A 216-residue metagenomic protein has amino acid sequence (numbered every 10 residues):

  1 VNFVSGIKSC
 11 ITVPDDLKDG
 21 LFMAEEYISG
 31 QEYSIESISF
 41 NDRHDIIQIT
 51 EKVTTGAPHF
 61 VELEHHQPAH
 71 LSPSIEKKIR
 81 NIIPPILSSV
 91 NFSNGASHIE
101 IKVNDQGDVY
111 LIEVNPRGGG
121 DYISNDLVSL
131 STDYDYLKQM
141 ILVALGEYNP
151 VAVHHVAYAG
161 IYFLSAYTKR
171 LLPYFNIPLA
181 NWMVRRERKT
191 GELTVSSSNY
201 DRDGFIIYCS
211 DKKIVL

Functional and structural regions predicted by a protein language model:
V1-N2: Conserved anion/nucleotide-ligand pocket segment
D19: His/Asp/Glu-rich metal-coordinating catalytic cores of metallo-dependent phosphodiesterases/hydrolases acting on
E26-E32, E36-F92, A96, N115-A144: ATP-dependent carboxylate/phosphate-activation module, predominantly the ATP-grasp catalytic core and closely related
S39-R43, V103-G107, A166-Y167: Short acidic-glycine loop/turn motifs at beta-strand connectors
S93-D105: A short glycine-rich, hydrophobically flanked beta-strand micro-motif that places a catalytic Asp/Glu for divalent metal
Q139-L216: Peripheral (often C-terminal) accessory segments that flank ATP-dependent C-N-forming ligase machineries
